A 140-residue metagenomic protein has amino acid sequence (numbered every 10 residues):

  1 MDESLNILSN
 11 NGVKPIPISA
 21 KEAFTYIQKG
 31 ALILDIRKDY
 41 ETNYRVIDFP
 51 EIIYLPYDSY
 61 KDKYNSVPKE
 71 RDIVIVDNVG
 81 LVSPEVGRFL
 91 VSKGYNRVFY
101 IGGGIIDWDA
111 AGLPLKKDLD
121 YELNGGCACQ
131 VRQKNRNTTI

Functional and structural regions predicted by a protein language model:
M1-K29, D39-D72, L81-I140: Rhodanese-like catalytic fold shared by cysteine-dependent sulfurtransferases and DSP/PTP-type phosphatases
I33-D35: Structural scaffold elements adjacent to functional motifs in cytosolic proteins
I75-D77: Short, surface-exposed ligand- or partner-binding patches at beta-edge/loop junctions that are enriched in aromatics
